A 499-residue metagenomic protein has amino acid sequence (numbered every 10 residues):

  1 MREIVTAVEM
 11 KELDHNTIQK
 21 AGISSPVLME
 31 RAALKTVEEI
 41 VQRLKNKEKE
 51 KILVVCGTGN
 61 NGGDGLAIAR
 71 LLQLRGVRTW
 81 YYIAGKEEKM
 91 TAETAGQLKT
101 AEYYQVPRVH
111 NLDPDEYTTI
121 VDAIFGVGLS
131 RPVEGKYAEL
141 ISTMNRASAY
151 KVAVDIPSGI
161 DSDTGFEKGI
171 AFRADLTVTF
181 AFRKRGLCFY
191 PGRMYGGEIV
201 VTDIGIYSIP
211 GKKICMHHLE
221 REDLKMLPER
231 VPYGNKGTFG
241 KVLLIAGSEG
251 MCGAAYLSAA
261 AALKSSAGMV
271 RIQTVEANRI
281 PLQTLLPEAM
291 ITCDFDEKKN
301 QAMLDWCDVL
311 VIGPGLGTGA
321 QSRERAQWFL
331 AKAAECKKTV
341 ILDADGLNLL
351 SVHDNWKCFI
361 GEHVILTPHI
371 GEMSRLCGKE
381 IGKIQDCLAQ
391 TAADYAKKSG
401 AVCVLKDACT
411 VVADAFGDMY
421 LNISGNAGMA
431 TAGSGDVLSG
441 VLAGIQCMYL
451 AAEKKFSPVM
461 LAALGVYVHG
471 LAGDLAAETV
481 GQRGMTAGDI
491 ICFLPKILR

Functional and structural regions predicted by a protein language model:
M1-Y81, T91, L187-V340, A344 (+2 more regions): Small-residue (G/A/S/T)-rich helix-start motifs and N-terminal tracts that mark the onset
A67-N145, I280-T292, Q301-A302, W306: N-terminal small/polar loop signature for handling phosphorylated ligands or for N-terminal nucleophile
G85-E88, I156-S158, D345-G346: Short beta-alpha junction loops
Q97-L98, Y137-I141, A174, A326 (+2 more regions): Amphipathic alpha-helical segments in well-structured domains
T118-T119, I124-I214: Internal gly/pro-rich beta-alpha loop/helix module that stabilizes soluble enzyme cofactors or their anionic handles
